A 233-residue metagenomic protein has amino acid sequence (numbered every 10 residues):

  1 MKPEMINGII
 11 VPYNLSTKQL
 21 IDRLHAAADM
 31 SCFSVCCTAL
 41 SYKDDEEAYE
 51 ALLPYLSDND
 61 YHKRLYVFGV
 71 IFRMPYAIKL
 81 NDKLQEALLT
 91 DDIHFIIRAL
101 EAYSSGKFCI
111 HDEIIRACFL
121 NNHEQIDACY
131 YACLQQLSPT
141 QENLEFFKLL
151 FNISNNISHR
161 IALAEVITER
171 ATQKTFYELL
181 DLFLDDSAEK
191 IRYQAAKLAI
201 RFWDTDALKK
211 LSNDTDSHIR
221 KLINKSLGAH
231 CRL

Functional and structural regions predicted by a protein language model:
M1-P12, A26, M30-K43, P54 (+9 more regions): Structural detector for internal amphipathic alpha-helices that build alpha-solenoid repeat scaffolds
N7, Y49, E124-Q125, Y177: Generic detection of intrinsically disordered/low-complexity segments and helix-coil linkers/edges
Y13, F176-Y193: Short, positively charged, low-complexity/disordered linker segments
Y13-T17, A48-Y49, L80-N81, H111-D112 (+3 more regions): Core helices of alpha-solenoid repeat scaffolds
Q19-A27, A51-N59, K83-D91, I114-N122 (+3 more regions): Alpha-solenoid HEAT/Armadillo-like helical repeat scaffolds in large eukaryotic proteins
